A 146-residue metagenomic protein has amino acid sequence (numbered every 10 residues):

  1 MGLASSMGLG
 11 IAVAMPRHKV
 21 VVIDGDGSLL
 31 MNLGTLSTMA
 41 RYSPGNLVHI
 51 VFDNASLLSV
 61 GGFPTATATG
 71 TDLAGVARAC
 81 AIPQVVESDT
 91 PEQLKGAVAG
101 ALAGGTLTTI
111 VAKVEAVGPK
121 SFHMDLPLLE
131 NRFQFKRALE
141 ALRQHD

Functional and structural regions predicted by a protein language model:
M1-D53: Thiamine diphosphate
G2-A4, P91-G96, V117-G118: A short acidic, often aromatic-flanked loop/helix-cap motif at beta-alpha or helix-coil junctions that lines enzyme
V22, V86-S88, A112: General beta-strand structural signal in soluble alpha/beta enzymes
G27-S28, A55, V114-V117: Short glycine-rich anion-binding loops that position phosphate/pyrophosphate groups of nucleotides and phosphorylated
L33-G34, S59-F63, A97, K120-H123: Short, well-ordered secondary-structure micro-motifs
D53-G61, A77: Active-site pocket-lining segment
P64-A97: Conserved thiamine diphosphate
G104-D146: Glycine/aspartate-rich loop-and-adjacent alpha/beta segment that forms the canonical ThDP
